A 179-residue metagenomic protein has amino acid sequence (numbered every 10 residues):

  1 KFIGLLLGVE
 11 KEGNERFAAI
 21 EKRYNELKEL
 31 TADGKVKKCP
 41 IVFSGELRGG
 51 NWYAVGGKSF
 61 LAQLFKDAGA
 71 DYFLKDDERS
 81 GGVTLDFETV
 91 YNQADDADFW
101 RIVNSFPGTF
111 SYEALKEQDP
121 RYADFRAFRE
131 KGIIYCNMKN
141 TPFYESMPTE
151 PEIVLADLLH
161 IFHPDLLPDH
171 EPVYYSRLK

Functional and structural regions predicted by a protein language model:
K1-G50, K75, K139-K179: Extracytoplasmic substrate-binding proteins
R23, L27-Y112: Flexible, glycine-rich surface segments
L74-D76, S80-K179: C-terminal soluble interaction/assembly domains
